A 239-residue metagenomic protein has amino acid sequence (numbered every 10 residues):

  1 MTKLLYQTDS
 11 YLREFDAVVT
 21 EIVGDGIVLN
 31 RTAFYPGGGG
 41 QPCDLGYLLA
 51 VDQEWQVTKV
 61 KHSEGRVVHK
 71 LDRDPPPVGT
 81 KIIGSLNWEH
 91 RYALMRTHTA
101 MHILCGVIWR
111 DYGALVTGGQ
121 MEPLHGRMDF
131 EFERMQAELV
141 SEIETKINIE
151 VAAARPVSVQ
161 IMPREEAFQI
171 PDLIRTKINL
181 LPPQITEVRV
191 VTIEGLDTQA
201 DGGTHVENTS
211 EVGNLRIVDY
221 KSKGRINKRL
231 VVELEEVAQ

Functional and structural regions predicted by a protein language model:
M1-Q239: Active-/binding-site microenvironments in catalytic and ligand-binding cores
